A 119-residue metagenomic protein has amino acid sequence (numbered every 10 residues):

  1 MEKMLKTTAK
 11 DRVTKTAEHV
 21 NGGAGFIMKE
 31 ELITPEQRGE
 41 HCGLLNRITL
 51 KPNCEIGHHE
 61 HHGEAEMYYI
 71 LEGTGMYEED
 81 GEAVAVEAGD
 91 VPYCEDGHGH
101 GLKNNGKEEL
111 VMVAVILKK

Functional and structural regions predicted by a protein language model:
M1-C42: A short, N-terminal "cap"/entry segment at the start of jelly-roll beta-barrel domains of the cupin/DSBH fold
K29-P35, N46-H61, D96: Conserved short histidine dyad/triad with adjacent acidic residue
R47, M67, Y93, E108-K119: A short hydrophobic beta-strand segment most commonly corresponding to one strand of the jelly-roll/cupin
R47-K51, E60-Y77: Short, conserved beta-strand element in jelly-roll/cupin
P52, G63, E82, H98 (+1 more regions): A generic "binding-loop/recognition-motif" signal
G81-D96: Short acidic-glycine-tyrosine-enriched beta hairpin
L102-N105: Asparagine-centered strand-capping/turn motif at beta-strand->loop junctions
